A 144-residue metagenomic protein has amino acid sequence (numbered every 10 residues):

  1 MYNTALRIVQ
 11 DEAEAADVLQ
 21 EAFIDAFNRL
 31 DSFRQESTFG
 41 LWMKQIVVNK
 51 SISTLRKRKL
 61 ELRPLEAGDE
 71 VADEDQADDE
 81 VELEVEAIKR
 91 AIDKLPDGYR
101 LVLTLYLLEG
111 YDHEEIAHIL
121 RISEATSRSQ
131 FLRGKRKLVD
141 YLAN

Functional and structural regions predicted by a protein language model:
M1, A22, W42-V47, G134: Residue-level preference for hydrophobic side chains embedded in well-ordered alpha helices
Y2-E21: Short, charged helix-capping/linker segments at alpha-helix termini
A13, E114, A125: Residues within helix-turn-helix
D31-R34, Q45-L65, V81, R133: Arg/Lys-rich amphipathic alpha helix in sigma70-family domain 2
V48, I52, L108, L120-N144: DNA-recognition helix of helix-turn-helix
L60-I88, D112-H113: Internal acidic/polar
R63-E66, V81, K89-R90, H118-R121 (+1 more regions): C-terminal edge and immediately downstream basic/flexible tail or linker adjoining helix-turn-helix-like DNA-binding
V102-Y106: A short pre-motif secondary-structure segment
